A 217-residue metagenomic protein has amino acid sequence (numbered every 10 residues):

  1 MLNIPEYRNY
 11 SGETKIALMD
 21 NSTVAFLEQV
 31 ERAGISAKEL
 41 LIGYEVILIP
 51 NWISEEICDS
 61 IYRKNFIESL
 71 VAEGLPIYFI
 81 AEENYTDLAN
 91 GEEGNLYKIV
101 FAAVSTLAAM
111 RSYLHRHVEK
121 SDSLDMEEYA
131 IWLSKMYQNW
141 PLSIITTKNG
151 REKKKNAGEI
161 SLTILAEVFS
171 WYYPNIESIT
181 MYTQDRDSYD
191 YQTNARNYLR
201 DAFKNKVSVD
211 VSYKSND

Functional and structural regions predicted by a protein language model:
L2-E177, D187-D217: Active-site-proximal, substrate-binding regions of enzyme catalytic domains and RNA-binding/basic surfaces
Y182-D185: Short beta-strand/turn micro-motifs composed of small residues that flank or help shape donor/cofactor-binding pockets
